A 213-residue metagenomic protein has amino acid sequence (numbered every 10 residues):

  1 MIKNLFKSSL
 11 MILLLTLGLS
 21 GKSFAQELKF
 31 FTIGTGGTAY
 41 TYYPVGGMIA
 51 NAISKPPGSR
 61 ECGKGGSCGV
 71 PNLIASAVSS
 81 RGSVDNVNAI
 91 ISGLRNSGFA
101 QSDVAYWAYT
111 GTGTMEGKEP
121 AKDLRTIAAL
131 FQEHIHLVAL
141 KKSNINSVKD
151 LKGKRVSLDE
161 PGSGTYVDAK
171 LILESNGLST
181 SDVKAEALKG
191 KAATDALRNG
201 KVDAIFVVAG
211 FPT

Functional and structural regions predicted by a protein language model:
M1-L10: Bacterial N-terminal signal peptides that target proteins for export
S9-G18: Bacterial N-terminal signal peptides
L19-A25: Sec/Tat signal peptide C-region and signal peptidase I cleavage site
F24, V208-T213: Short, intrinsically disordered, charge-balanced linker/junction segments flanking boundaries in proteins
F30-G65, E133-N199: Bilobed "Venus flytrap"/periplasmic-binding protein-like clamshell domains and structurally analogous long
T32, S76, N96-Q101, T126-A128 (+4 more regions): Structural recognition of the beta-strand scaffold that forms the well-ordered cores of secreted hydrolase catalytic
G63-K118, K191-A196, F211-T213: Pocket-flanking alpha-helical
G117-L130, I135: A structural signal for short loop-to-beta-strand junctions that line the ligand-binding cleft of periplasmic/secreted
